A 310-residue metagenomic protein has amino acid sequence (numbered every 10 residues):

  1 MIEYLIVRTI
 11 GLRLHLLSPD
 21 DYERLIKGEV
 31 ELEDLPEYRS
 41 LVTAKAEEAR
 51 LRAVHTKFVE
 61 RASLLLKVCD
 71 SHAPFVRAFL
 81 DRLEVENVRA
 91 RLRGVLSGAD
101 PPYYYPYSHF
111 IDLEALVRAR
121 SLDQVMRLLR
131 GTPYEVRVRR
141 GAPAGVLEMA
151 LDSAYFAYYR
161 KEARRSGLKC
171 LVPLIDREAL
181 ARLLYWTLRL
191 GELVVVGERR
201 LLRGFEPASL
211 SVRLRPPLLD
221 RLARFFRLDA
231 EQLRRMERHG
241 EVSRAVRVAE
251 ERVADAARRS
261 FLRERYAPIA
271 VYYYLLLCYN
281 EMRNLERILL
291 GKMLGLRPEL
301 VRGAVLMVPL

Functional and structural regions predicted by a protein language model:
M1-L310: N-terminal domain-start signal
